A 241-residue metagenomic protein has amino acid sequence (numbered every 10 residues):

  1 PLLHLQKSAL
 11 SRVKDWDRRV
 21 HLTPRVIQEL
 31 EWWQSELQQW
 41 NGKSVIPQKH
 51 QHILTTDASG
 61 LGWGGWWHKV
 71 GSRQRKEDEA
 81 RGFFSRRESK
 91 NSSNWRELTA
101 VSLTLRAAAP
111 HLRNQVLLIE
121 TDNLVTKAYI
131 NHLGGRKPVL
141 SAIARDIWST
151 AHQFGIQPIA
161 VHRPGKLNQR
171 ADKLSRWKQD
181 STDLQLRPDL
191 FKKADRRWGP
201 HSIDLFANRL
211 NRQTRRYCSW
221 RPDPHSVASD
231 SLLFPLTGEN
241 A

Functional and structural regions predicted by a protein language model:
P1-V45, G165: C-terminal reverse transcriptase regions that engage the nucleic-acid substrate
S44, F84, K178, D195-N240: Adenosine-cofactor binding site in Rossmann-like domains, unifying the SAM/SAH pocket of S-adenosylmethionine-dependent
P47-L61, D204-R209: Two-metal-ion RNase H-like nuclease active-site motif
V70-T99, A107, L124-V139: A short, polar/acidic, helix/strand-boundary loop motif
T99-L118, S226-T237: Short, basic/hydrophobic alpha-helical segments
L105-K173: RNase H catalytic domain
H132-V139, L174-L184, W220-P222: Short secondary-structure boundary/capping segments
G155-W198: C-terminal functional segments of enzyme domains
